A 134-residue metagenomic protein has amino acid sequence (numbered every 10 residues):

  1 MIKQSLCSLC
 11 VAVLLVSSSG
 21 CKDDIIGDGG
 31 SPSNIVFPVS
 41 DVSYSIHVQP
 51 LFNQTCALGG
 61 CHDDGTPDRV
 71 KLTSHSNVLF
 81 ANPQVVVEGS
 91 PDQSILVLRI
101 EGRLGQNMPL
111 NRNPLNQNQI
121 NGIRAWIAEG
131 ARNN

Functional and structural regions predicted by a protein language model:
M1-L9: Bacterial N-terminal signal peptides that target proteins for export
L9-L15: Gram-negative bacterial Sec-dependent N-terminal signal peptides
V16-G20: C-terminal motif of bacterial Sec signal peptides marking the signal peptidase cleavage site
K22-D41, S45-R124, N133-N134: Solvent-exposed helix-loop boundary motif
